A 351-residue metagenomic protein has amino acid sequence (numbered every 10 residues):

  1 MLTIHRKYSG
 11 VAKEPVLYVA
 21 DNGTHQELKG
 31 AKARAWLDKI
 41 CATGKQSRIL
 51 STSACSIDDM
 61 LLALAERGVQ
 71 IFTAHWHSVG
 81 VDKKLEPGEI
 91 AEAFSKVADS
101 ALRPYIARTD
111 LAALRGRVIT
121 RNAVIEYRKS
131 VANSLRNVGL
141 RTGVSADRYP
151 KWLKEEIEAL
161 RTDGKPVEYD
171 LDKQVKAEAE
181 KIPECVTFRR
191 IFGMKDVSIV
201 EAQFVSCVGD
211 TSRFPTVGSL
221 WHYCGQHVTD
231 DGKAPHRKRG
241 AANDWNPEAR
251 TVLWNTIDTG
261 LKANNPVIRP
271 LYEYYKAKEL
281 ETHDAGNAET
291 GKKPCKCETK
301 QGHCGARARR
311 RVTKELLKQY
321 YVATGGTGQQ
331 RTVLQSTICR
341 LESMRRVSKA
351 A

Functional and structural regions predicted by a protein language model:
M1-P150, A351: Phosphate- and other anionic-substrate recognition elements at nucleic-acid/protein interfaces
Y8-V16, A20-E27, K181-I191, I199-T211: Hydrophobic, well-ordered secondary-structure scaffolds
V79-L85, L114, D196, A242-E248 (+1 more regions): Structural motif
G88-K96, V118-E126, S130, A202-C207 (+2 more regions): Short, hydrophobic/amphipathic alpha-helical patches that form generic packing surfaces within helical domains
V97-L102, D210-R213, D258-V267, Y321-T332: Short helix-capping/linker segments at secondary-structure and domain boundaries
G139-I199: Helix-hairpin-helix/helix-loop-helix acidic hairpins
R190, F204-G305: Phosphate-backbone recognition surface of nucleic-acid-processing proteins
L271-A351: Low-complexity, acidic/Ser/Thr- and charged residue-rich accessory regions of DNA metabolism proteins
